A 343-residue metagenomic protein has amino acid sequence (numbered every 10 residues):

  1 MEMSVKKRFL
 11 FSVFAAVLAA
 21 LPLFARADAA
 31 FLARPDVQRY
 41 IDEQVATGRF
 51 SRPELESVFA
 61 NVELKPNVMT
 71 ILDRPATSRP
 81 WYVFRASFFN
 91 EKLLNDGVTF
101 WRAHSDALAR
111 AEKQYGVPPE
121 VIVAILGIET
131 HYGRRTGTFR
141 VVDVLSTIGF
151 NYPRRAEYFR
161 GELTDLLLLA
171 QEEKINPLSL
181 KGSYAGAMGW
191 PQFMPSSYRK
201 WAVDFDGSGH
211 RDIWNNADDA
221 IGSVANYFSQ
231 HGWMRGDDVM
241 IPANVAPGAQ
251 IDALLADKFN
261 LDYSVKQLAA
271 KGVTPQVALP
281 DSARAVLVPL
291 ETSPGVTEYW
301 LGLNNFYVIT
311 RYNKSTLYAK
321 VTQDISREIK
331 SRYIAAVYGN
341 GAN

Functional and structural regions predicted by a protein language model:
E2-F14: Bacterial N-terminal signal peptides that target proteins for export
S12-P22: Bacterial N-terminal signal peptides
D28-E112: An acidic, Gly/Ser/Thr/Pro-rich helix-cap/linker signature
F31-D36, E43-N61, A156, R160-K181 (+1 more regions): A contiguous strand-loop segment
G48-F59, P119, F205-D212, R235-D237: Short, surface-exposed acidic
F84-S223, S229: Acidic/His-rich structured neighborhood in mature extracellular/periplasmic domains
P177, K181-S293: Flexible, glycine-rich surface segments
R284-N343: C-terminal functional modules
